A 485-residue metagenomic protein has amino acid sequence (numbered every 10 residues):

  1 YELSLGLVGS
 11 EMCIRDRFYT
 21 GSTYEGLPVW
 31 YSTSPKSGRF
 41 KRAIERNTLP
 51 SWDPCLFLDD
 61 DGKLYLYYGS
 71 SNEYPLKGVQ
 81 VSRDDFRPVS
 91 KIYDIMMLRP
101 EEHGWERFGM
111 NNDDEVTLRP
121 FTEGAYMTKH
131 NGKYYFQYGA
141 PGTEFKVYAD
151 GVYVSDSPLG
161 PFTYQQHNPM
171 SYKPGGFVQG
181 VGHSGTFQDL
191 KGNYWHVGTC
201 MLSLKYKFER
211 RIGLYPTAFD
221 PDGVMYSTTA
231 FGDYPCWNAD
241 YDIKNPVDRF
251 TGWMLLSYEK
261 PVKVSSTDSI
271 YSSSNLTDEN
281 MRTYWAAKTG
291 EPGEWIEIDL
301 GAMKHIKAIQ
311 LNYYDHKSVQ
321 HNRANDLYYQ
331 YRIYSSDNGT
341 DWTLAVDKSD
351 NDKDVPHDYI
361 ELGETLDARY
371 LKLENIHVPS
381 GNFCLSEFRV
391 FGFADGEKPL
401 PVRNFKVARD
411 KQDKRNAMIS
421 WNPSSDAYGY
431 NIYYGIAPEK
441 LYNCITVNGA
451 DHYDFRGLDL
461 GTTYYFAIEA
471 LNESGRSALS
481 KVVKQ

Functional and structural regions predicted by a protein language model:
Y1-I14: Short, small-residue-biased leader/transition segments that mark boundaries at the very start of proteins
S10, W52-C55, E123-Y126, G182-G185: Beta-propeller and closely related beta-sheet repeat lectin domains
W30-L49, D84-L118, Y153-G176, D222-A230 (+1 more regions): Blade-edge beta-strand/turn elements of extracellular beta-propeller and related beta-sheet repeat scaffolds
G151, Y329, P356-Y359, G449-D454: Short S/T/G- and acidic-enriched coil/turn segments that sit immediately N-terminal to beta-strands in beta-sandwich
D278-V346, P356-R403, Q412, N422 (+1 more regions): Aromatic, loop-rich ligand-recognition surfaces of beta-strand-rich domains
Y334-S335, S424-I445, G449: Extracellular low-complexity, O-glycosylation-prone stalks/linkers
R415-A427: Conserved aromatic anchor
F455-R476: Beta-strand-rich modules
